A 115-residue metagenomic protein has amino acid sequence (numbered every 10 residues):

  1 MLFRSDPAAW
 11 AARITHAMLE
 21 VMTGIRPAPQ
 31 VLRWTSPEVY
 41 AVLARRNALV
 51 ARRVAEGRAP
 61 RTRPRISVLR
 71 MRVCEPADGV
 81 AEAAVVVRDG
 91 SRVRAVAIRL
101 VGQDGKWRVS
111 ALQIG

Functional and structural regions predicted by a protein language model:
D6-T23: Short, aromatic-enriched amphipathic alpha-helices that serve as compact interaction elements
L19, T23, S36, A48-A51 (+2 more regions): Signal for well-folded cores of large energy- and translation-related assemblies
P29-P64: Short solvent-exposed beta->alpha transition segments
R53-R92: Surface-exposed, charged secondary-structure patches
R94-G115: Short beta-strand edge/turn micro-motifs at domain boundaries
